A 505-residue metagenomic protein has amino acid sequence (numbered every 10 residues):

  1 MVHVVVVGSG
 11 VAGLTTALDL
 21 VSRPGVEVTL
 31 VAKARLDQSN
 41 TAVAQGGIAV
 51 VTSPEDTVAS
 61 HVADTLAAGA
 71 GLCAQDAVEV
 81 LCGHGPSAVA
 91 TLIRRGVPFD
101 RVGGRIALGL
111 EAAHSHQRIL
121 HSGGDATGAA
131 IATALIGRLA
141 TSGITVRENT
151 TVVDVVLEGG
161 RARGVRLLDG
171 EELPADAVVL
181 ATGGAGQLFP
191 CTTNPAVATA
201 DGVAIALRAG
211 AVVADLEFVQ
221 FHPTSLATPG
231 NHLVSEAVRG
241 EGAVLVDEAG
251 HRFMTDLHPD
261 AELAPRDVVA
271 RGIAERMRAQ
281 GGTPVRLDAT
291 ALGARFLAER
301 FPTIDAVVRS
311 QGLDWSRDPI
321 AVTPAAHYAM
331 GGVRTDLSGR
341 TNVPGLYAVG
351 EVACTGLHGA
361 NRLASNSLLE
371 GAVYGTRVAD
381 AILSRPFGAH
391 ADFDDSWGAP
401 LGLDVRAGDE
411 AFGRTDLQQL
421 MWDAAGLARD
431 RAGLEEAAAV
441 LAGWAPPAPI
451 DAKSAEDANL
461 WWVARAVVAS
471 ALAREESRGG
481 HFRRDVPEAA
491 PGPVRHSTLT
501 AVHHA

Functional and structural regions predicted by a protein language model:
M1-V2, D19, V26-E27, R35-L36 (+12 more regions): Glycine- and aromatic-enriched mobile tails/lids
V4-L30: N-terminal Rossmann-like FAD-binding beta1-loop-alpha1 element of flavoenzymes
V6, G10-V11, R35, A185-G186: Residue-level detector of alpha-helix initiation sites
A34-L66, A70, Q220, S235: Conserved N-terminal glycine-rich FAD pyrophosphate-binding loop of Rossmann-like flavoproteins
L36, I205, A211-I320, A372 (+1 more regions): An anion/pyrophosphate-binding glycine-rich loop and adjacent beta-alpha core in soluble alpha-beta enzymes
C73-P86, I119-G137, R147, T192-A200 (+2 more regions): Short beta-strand to alpha-helix junction loop
R95-L168, A181, H222-L226, L245: Conserved redox-cofactor binding core of oxidoreductases
A177-H232, N366-Y374: Glycine-rich loop(s) and the adjacent beta-strand/alpha-helix scaffold that form part
